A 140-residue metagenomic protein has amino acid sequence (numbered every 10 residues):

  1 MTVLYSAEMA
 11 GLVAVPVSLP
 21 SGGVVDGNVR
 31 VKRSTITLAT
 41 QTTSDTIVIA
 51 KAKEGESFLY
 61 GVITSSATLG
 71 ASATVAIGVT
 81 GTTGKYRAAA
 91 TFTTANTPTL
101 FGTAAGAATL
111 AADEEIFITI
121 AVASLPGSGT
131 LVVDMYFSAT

Functional and structural regions predicted by a protein language model:
T2-T140: Surface-exposed, low-hydrophobicity beta-strand/loop segments enriched in small/polar/acidic residues
